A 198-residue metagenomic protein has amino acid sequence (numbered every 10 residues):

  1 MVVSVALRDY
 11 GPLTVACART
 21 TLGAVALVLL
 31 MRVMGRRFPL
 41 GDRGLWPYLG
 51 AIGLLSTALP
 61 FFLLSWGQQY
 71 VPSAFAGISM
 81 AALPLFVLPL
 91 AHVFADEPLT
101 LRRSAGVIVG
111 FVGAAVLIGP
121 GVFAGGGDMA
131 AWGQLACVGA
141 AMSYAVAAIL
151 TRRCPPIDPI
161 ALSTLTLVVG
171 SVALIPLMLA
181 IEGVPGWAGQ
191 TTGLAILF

Functional and structural regions predicted by a protein language model:
M1, V28, R32, F62 (+2 more regions): Residue-level hotspots within transmembrane alpha-helices of multi-pass secondary transporters
M1-A18, W66, F123-R153, V172-L174 (+1 more regions): Glycine-/small-residue-enriched transmembrane alpha-helix faces in small-molecule transporters and effluxers
T14-V25, L55-S56, F61-P98, R103-S104 (+1 more regions): Specific alpha-helical transmembrane segments that line the substrate/conduction pathway and gating interfaces
V15, P159-S163: Juxtamembrane helix-start motifs in multi-pass secondary transporters
C17-L22, P47, A51, L55 (+6 more regions): Hydrophobic residues within alpha-helical transmembrane segments of multi-pass solute transporters/permease subunits
A24-I52, S65, Q69-Y70, V93-A105 (+3 more regions): Membrane-interface interhelical linkers
L27, L90, L99-G121, A140-Y144 (+2 more regions): Hydrophobic transmembrane alpha-helices of multi-pass small-molecule transport proteins
I52-F61, L83-P84, I118, A140-A145 (+2 more regions): Transmembrane alpha-helical core positions of polytopic small-molecule transporters
